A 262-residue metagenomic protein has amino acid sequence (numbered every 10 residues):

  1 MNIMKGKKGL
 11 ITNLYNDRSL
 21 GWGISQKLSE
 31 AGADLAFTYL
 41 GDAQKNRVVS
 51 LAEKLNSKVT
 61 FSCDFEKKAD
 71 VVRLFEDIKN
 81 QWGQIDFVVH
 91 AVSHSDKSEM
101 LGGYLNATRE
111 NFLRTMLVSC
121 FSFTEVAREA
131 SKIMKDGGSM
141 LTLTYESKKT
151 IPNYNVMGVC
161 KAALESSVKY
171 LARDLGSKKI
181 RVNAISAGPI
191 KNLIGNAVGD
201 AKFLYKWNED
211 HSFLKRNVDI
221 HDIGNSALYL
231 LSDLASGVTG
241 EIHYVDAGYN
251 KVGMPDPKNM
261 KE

Functional and structural regions predicted by a protein language model:
N2-F37: Canonical Rossmann dinucleotide-binding motif of NAD(H)/NADP(H)-dependent dehydrogenases/reductases, specifically
N13-W22, S93-K132, D136-S177, P189-K191 (+1 more regions): Catalytic loop of short-chain dehydrogenase/reductase
S29, G83, M134-K135, R173-K178 (+3 more regions): A short hydrophobic alpha-helix cap/turn motif
V49, V156, S177, A187-F213 (+1 more regions): A glycine/serine/threonine-rich, flexible loop-to-helix segment that serves as the NAD(P) cofactor-binding "lid"
C63-V72, E76, N80-Q81, F87-L113 (+4 more regions): Conserved mid-core segment of classical short-chain dehydrogenase/reductases
G176, R181, V238-G240: Short, small/polar-rich loop/turn modules that mediate ligand/substrate recognition or access, typified
S212-I223, L234: A conserved structural motif in NAD(P)-dependent oxidoreductases
L228, T239-E262: Short C-terminal tail/terminal secondary-structure segment of NAD(P)H-dependent dehydrogenase/reductase domains
